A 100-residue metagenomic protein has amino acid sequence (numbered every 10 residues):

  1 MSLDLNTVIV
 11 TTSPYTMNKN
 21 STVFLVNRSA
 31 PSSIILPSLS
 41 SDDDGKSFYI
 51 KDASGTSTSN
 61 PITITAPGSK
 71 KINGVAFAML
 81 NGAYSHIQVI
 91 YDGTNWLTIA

Functional and structural regions predicted by a protein language model:
M1-T65, Y91-A100: Exposed extracellular interaction/assembly regions and N-terminal maturation sites
T12-P14, F77, H86: Short, acidic/polar N-cap/turn motifs at the starts of alpha helices
K19, L80-A83: Sequence/structural signature of small/polar-enriched beta-strand/turn repeats that build beta-strand-rich repeat
A30, G68, S85: A generic "binding-loop/recognition-motif" signal
L36, G74-F77: Short beta-alpha junctions and helix-cap segments that line functional grooves
A66-G74: Short edge-strand/loop segments of extracellular domains
G82-G93: Extracellular disulfide-bonded cysteine-rich modules/repeats
